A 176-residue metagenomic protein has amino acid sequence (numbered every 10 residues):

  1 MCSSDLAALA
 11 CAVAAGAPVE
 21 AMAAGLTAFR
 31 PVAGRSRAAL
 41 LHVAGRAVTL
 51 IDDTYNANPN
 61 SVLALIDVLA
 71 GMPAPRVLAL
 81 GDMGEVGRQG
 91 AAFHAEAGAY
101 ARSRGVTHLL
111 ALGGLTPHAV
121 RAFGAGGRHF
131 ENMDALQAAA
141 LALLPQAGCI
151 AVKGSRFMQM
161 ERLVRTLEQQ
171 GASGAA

Functional and structural regions predicted by a protein language model:
M1-S3: Short, small-residue-biased leader/transition segments that mark boundaries at the very start of proteins
A7-A176: ATP-dependent carboxylate-amine ligase
